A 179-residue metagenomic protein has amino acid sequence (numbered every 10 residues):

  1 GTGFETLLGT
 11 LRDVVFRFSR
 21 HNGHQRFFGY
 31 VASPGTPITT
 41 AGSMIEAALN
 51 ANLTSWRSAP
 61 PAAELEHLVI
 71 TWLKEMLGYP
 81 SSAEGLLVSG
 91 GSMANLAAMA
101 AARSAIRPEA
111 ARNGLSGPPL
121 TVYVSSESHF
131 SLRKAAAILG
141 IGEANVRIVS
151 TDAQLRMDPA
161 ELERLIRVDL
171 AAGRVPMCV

Functional and structural regions predicted by a protein language model:
G1-S82: N-terminal entrance/gating region of PLP-dependent enzymes' catalytic architecture
T6, T36-T40, P60, E64 (+5 more regions): Generic recognition of stable, solvent-exposed alpha-helical segments in well-folded globular domains
G35, T54-E66, V88, S92 (+2 more regions): Short acidic-aromatic active-site loops that bind/stabilize oxyanions
I70, A83-N113, L132-A136: Conserved beta-loop-alpha segment that forms the PLP phosphate-binding cup at the N-terminus of a helix
E75-Y79, A101-R112, A137-I138, R164-A172: Conserved helix-loop functional segments at active or binding sites
S82-A83, V146: Short, solvent-exposed beta-strand edge segments and adjacent coil->beta transition regions
S116-P176: PLP-dependent aminotransferase-class I/II
V179: Pyridoxal 5′-phosphate
